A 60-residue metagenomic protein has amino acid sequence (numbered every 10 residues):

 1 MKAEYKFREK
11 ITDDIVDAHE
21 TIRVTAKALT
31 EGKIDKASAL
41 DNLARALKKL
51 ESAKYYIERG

Functional and structural regions predicted by a protein language model:
M1-E4, E58-G60: Short intrinsically disordered terminal tails
E9-G60: Short, charge-rich amphipathic interface segments used for partner binding and complex assembly
